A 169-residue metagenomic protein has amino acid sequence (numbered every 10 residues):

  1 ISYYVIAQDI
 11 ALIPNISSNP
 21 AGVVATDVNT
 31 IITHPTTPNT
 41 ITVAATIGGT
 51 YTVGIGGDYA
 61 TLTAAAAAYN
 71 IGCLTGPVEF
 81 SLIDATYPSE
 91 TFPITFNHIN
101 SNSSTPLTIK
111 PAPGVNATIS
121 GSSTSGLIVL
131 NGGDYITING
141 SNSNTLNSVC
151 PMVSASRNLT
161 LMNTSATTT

Functional and structural regions predicted by a protein language model:
I1-A45: Glycan-association/targeting regions that enable binding to alpha-glucans and other polysaccharides
S2-Y4, E79-S81, T108: Beta-strand secondary-structure signal
I10-I13, D58, I71-L74, D84-S89 (+3 more regions): Acidic glycine-/aspartate-rich tracts in secreted/extracellular proteins
T46-T50, T86, A112-T118, G140-L159: Extracellular beta-strand-rich, repetitive "passenger/adhesive" scaffolds that bind or process carbohydrates
I47-L82, S89-T95, T124-L127: Acidic Gly/Asp/Thr-rich repetitive segments characteristic of extracellular carbohydrate-active and adhesion proteins
A60-T61, I83, A155, N163-S165: Acidic, glycine-rich calcium-binding repeat modules characteristic of RTX/beta-roll and related beta-solenoid repeat
S89-T108, N116-N139, R157-T169: Extracellular beta-strand-rich solenoid/capping regions of secreted or surface-exposed proteins that bind or remodel
